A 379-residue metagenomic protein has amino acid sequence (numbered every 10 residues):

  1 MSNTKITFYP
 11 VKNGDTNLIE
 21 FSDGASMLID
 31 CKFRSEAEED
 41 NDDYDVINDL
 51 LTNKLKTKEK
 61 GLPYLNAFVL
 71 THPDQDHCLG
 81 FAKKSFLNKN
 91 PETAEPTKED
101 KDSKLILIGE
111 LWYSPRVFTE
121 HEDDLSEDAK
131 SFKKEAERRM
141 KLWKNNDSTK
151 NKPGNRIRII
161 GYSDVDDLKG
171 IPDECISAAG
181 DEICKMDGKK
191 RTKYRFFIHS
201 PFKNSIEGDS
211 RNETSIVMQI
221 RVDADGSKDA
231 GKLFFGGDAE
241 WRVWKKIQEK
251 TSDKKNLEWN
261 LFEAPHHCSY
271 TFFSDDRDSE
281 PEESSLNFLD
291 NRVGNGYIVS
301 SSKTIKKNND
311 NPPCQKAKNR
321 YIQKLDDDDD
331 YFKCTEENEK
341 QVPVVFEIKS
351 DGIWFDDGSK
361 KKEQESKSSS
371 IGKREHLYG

Functional and structural regions predicted by a protein language model:
M1-P63, T214-A239: Conserved beta-strand hairpin/beta-sheet module of binuclear metal-dependent hydrolase folds, prominently
M1-T4, K60-A67, C78-F234, A239 (+1 more regions): Flexible, acidic/histidine-containing loops and adjacent segments that form or flank the divalent-metal
G14-D15, E36, D76-H77, E120-H121 (+5 more regions): Flexible loop/turn segments at secondary-structure boundaries
N17-E20, I29-D30, E39-N41, L79-A82 (+3 more regions): Short, solvent-exposed loop/turn and secondary-structure capping segments
M27, E38-L111, D253-S274, I298: Active-site metal-binding motif and surrounding structural segment of the metallo-beta-lactamase
D30-R34, P73, R116, P201-K203 (+3 more regions): Active-site metal-binding loops of divalent metal-dependent hydrolases
S35-D45, H121-F132, T271-P281, K306-P313: Short, flexible/disordered intra-domain loops and linkers
R242-E337: Long, structured stretches of catalytic cores involved in phosphate-ester chemistry, encompassing
